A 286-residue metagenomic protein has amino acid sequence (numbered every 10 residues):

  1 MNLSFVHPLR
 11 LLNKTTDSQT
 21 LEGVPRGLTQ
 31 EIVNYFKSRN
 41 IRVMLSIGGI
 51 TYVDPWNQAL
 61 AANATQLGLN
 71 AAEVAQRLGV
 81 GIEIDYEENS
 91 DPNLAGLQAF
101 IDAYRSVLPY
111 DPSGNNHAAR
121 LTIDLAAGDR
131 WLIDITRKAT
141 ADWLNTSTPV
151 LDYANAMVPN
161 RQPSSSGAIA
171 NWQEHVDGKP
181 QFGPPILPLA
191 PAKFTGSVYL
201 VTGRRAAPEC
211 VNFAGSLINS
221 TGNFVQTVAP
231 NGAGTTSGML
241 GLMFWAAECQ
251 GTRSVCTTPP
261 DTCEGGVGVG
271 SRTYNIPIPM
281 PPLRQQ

Functional and structural regions predicted by a protein language model:
N2-G183, P188-G196, L200-G215, N219-S220 (+3 more regions): Chitinase-like catalytic core of GlcNAc-active glycosidases
L283: Extended, alpha-helix-rich binding/interface surfaces that flank or overlap catalytic cores and mediate recognition
